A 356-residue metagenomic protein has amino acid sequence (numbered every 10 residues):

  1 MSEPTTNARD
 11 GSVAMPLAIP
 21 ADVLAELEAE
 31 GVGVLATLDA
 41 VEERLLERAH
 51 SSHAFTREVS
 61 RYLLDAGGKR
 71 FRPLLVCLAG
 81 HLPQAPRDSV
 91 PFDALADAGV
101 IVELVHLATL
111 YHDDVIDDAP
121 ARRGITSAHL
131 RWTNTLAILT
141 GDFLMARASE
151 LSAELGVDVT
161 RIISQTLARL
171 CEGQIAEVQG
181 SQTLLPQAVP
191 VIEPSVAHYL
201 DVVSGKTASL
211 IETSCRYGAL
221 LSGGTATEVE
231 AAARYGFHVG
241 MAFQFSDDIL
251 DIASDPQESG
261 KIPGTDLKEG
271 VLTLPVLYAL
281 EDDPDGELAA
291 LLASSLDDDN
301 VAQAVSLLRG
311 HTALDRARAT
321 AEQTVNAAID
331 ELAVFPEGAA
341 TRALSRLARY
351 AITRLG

Functional and structural regions predicted by a protein language model:
M1-G356: All-alpha prenyltransferase/terpene-synthase fold signal
